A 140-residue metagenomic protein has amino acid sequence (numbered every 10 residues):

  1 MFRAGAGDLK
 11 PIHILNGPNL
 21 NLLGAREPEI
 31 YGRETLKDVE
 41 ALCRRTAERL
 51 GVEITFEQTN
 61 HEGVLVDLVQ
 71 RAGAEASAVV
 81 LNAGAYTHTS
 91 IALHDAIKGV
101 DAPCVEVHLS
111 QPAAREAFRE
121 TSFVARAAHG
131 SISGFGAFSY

Functional and structural regions predicted by a protein language model:
D8-I12: Extreme N-terminal starter segment of soluble prokaryotic enzymes
P18-L20, G84-T87, S110-P112: Short glycine-rich anion-binding loops that position phosphate/pyrophosphate groups of nucleotides and phosphorylated
L23-K37: Glycine- and acidic-residue-enriched helix-capping/strand-helix junction motifs
E53-G63: Short beta->alpha junction loops
V64-L68: Short acidic active-site motifs
A72-V79: Short acidic/histidine-rich motifs immediately flanking catalytic phosphotransfer sites in two-component signaling
K98-R115: Short, acidic/small-residue loops that bind anionic groups at enzyme active sites
A114-Y140: Short, glycine-/small-residue-rich phosphate/pyrophosphate-handling segment
